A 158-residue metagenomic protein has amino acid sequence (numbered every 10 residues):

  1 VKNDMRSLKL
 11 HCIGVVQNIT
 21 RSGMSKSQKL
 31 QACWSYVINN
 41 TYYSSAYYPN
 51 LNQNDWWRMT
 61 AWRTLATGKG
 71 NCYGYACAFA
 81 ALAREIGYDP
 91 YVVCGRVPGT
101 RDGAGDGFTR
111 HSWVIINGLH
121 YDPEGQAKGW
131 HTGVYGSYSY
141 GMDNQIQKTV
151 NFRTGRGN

Functional and structural regions predicted by a protein language model:
V1, V15-V16, V37, V92-V93 (+5 more regions): Extended aliphatic helical segments
K2, R6-K9, R21, R58 (+6 more regions): Arginine residue identity/basic-tract feature
K2-T64: Secondary-structure boundary elements
K29-V37, G68-A83: Active-site nucleophilic cysteine motif
S44-Y47, D55-W56, A66-T67, T109-R110 (+2 more regions): Repeated polar recognition positions within modular binding domains
A66-G68, H131-V134, S139, R153-R156: Intrinsically disordered, low-complexity segments enriched in small/polar residues
G74-D143: Hydrophobic/aromatic-rich core segments of domains that either
N144-N158: Short, low-complexity, Pro/Ser/Thr/Gly-rich segments in the mature regions of secreted, periplasmic
